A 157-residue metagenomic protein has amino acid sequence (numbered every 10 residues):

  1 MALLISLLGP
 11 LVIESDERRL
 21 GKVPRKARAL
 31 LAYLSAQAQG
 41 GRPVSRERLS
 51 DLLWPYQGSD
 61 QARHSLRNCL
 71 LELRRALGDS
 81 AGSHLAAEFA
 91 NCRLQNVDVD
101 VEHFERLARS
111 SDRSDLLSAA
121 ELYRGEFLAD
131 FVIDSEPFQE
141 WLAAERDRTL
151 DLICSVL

Functional and structural regions predicted by a protein language model:
M1-A32, S83-N91, G125: Short boundary/linker motifs that mark transitions into or out of structured domains
I13, A27-L34, L49-S50, L66-S80 (+1 more regions): DNA major-groove recognition helices of helix-turn-helix
L20-G21, A36-R42, W54-R63, N68 (+1 more regions): Intrinsically disordered, charged and Pro/Gly-enriched terminal/linker segments that flank large helical-solenoid
R46: Helix-turn-helix DNA-binding elements, focusing on the entry/boundary residues of the two helices that contact DNA
